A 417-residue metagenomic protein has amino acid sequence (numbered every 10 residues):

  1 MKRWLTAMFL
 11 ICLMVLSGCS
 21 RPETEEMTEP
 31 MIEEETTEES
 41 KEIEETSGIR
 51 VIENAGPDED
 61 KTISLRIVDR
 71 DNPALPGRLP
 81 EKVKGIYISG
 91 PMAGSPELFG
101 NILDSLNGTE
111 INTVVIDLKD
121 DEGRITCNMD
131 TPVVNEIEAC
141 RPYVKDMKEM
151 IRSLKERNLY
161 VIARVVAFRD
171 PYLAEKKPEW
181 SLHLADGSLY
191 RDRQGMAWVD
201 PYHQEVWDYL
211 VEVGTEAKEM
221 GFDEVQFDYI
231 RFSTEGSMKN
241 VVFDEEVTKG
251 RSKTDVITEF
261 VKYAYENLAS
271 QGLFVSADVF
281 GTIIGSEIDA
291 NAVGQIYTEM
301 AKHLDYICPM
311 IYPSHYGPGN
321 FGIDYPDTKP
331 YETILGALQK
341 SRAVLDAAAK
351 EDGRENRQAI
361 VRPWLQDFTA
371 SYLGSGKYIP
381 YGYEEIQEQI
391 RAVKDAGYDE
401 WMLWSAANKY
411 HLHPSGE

Functional and structural regions predicted by a protein language model:
V15-G18: C-terminal motif of bacterial Sec signal peptides marking the signal peptidase cleavage site
A74-A93, F168-E219: Active-site-adjacent "subsite" loops/lids of carbohydrate-active enzymes
F99-R124, E219-E224, L304-Y306, V393-W401: Catalytic domains of carbohydrate-active enzymes, especially glycoside hydrolases
T109-V144, T234-F243, H413-S415: Aromatic-lined carbohydrate-binding/catalytic grooves of carbohydrate-active enzymes
N112-L118, K145-Y190, E224-D228: Glycine-rich, aromatic-flanked loop segments that form ligand/cofactor-binding clefts across common enzyme folds
V114, L154, V161, L210 (+7 more regions): Conserved, mostly hydrophobic/aromatic
P171-E179, D223-S252: Active-site-proximal loop/short-helix segments that contain or immediately flank catalytic acid/base residue(s)
V247-V279, I284-E287, N291-G374: Glycoside hydrolase catalytic-domain groove-lining segments
